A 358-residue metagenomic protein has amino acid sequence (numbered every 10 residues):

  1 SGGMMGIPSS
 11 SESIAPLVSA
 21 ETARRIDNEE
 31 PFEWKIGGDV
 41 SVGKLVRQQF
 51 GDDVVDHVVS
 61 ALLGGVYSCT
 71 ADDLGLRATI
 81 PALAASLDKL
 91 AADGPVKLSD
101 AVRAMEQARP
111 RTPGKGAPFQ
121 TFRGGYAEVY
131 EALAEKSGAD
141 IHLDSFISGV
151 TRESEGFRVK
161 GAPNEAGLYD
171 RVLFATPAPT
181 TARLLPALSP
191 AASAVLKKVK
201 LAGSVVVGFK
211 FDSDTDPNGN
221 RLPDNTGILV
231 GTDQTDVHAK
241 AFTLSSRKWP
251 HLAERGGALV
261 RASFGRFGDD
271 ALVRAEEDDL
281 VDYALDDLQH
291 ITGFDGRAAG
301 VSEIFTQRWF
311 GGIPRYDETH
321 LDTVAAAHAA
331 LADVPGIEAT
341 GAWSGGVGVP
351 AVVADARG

Functional and structural regions predicted by a protein language model:
S1, D53-H57, L201, N218-L222 (+1 more regions): A short alpha-helix-loop-beta-strand transition element characteristic of N-terminal alpha/beta dinucleotide-binding
S1-W34: Dinucleotide-binding Rossmann-like beta1-alpha1 core, especially the glycine-rich loop that anchors the ADP
G2-M4, P8, E12, N225 (+1 more regions): Conserved flavin/dinucleotide-binding core of flavoenzymes
T22-G149, L168: Active-site/ligand-binding neighborhood in enzyme catalytic cores
R47, Y130-E135, A182, P186-S189 (+1 more regions): Generic solvent-exposed, charged/amphipathic alpha-helical segments that serve as macromolecular interface scaffolds
D52-V59, S193-K197, F294-E303: Short, surface-exposed acidic
I141-L143, F174, A339: A structural signal for the hydrophobic beta-strands that form the central parallel beta-sheet of Rossmann-like
S145-R261, G265-V273, D278, H290-I291 (+1 more regions): Mid-domain catalytic core of redox enzymes that form a hydrophobic substrate pocket/lid adjacent to a catalytic redox
